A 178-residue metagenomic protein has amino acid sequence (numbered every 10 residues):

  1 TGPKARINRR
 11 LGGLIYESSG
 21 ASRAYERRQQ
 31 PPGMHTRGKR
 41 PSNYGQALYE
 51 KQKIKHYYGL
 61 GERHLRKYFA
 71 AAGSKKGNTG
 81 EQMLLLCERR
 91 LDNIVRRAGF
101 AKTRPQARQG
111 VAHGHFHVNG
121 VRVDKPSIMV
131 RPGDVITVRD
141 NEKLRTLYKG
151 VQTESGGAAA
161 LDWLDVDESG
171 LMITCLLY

Functional and structural regions predicted by a protein language model:
T1-A98, K125-L177: Ferredoxin-like alpha/beta domains used as RNA- or RNAP-binding modules
A101, G110-V111, V130: Short, well-ordered loop/turn sites that connect or cap secondary structure elements
K102-T103, Y178: Ser/Thr-glycine-rich phosphate-binding loops at phosphate-binding pockets of nucleotides, nucleotide cofactors
G114-H117, R122-D124: Glycine- and Gly-Pro-enriched alpha-helical subdomains that act as flexible, kink-prone "lid/hinge" or packing modules
